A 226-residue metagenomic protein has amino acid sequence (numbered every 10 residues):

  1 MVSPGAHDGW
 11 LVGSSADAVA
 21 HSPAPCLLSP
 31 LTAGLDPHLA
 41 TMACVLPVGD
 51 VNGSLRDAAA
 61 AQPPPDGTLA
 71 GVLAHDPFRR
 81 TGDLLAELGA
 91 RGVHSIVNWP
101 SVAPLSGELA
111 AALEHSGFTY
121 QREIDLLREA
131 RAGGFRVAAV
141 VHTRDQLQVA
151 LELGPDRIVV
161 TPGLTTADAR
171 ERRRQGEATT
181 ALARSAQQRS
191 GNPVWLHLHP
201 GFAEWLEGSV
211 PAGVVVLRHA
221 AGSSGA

Functional and structural regions predicted by a protein language model:
M1-G67, A90, E152-G154: Conserved N-terminal beta1-alpha1 strand-loop-helix module at the mouth
P4-G13, P25-L28, T68-V72, I96-N98 (+4 more regions): Hydrophobic faces of well-ordered beta-strands that scaffold small-molecule active sites in alpha/beta enzyme cores
G5, P64, A90-S95, A132-G134 (+2 more regions): Structural alpha-beta junctions
S14-S22, R79-A90, R144-G154, R189-V214: Catalytic cores of alpha/beta
A24-L39, R91-S106, G154-E171, E207-A226: Glycine-rich phosphate-binding active-site loops on the catalytic face of alpha/beta enzymes
A40-A70, A112-H142, R172-G201: Alpha-helix-loop-beta-strand connector modules within alpha/beta enzyme cores
P65-L109: Hydrophobic alpha-helical segments and helix pairs
W99-A169: Histidine/lysine/aspartate-rich catalytic loop segments that bind and position anionic ligands
